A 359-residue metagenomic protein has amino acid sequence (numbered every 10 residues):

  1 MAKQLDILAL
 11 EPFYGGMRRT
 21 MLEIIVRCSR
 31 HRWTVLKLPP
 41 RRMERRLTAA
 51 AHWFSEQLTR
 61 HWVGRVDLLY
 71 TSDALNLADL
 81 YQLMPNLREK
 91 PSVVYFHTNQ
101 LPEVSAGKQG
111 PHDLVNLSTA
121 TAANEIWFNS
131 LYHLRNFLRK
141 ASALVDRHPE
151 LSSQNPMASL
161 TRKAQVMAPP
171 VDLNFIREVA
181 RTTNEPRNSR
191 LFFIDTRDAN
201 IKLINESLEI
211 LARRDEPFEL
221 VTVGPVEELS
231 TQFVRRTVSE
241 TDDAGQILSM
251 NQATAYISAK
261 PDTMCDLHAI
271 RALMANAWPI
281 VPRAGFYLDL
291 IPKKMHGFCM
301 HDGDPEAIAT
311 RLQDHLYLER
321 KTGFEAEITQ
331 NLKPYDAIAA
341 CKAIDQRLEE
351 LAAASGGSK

Functional and structural regions predicted by a protein language model:
R45-A49, D302-G303, Y317-A353: A charged, aromatic-enriched C-terminal amphipathic alpha-helix characteristic of glycosyltransferases across folds
P85-S105, H112, N116-F128: Active-site proximal beta-strand in glycosyltransferases
A122-T182, R187: Donor nucleotide-sugar binding/catalytic pocket of nucleotide-sugar-dependent glycosyltransferases
A158, G224-I247, A255: Nucleotide-activated donor-binding/catalytic signature segment of Leloir-type glycosyltransferases, i.e., the conserved
V171-D172, T183-K202, L208-A212: Conserved donor-binding/catalytic core segment of Leloir-type glycosyltransferases
K260-P261: Aromatic "clamp/platform" in nucleotide-sugar-dependent glycosyltransferases that forms part of the donor/acceptor
W278-V281: Short hydrophobic beta-strand element within catalytic cores of glycosyltransferases and related nucleotide-activated
L288-D314: Change "using UDP/GDP/dTDP sugars" to "using nucleotide sugars
